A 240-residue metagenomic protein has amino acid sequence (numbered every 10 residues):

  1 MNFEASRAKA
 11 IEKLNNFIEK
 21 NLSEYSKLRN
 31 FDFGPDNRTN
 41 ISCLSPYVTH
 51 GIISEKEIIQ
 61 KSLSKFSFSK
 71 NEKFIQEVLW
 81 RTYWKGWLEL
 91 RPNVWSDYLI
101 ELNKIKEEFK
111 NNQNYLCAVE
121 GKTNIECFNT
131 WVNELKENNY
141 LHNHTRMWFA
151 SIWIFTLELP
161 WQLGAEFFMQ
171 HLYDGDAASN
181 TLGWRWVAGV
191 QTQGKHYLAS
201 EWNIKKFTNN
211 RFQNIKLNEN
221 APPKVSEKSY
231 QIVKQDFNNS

Functional and structural regions predicted by a protein language model:
M1-N143, S151-S240: C-terminal catalytic domain of photolyase/cryptochrome flavoproteins, centering on the FAD-binding pocket
M147: Short, solvent-exposed turn/loop segments enriched in Gly/Ser/Thr/Pro and often Arg
